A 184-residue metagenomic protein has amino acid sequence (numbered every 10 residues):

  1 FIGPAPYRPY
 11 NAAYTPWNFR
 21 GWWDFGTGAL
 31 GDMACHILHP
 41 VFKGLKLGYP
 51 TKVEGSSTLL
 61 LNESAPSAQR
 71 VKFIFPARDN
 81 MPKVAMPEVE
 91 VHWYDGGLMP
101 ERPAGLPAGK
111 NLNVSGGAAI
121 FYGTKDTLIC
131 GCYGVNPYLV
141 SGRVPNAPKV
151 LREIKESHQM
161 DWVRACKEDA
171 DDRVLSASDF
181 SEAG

Functional and structural regions predicted by a protein language model:
F1-Y49, E182: Mid-domain beta-loop-alpha active-site segment that forms a flexible, acidic cofactor/metal-binding surface
M33, L38, L45, Y49-G184: Glycine-enriched catalytic-core subsegment of oxygenase/oxidase enzymes
